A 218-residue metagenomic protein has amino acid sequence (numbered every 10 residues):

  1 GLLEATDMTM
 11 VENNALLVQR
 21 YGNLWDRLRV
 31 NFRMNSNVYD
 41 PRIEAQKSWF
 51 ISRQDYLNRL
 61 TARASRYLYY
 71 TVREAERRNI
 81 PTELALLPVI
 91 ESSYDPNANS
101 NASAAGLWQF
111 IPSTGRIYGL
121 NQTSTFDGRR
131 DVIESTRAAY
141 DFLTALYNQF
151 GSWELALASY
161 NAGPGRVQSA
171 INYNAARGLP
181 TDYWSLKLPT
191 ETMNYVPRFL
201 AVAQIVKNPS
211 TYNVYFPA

Functional and structural regions predicted by a protein language model:
G1-N79: An acidic, Gly/Ser/Thr/Pro-rich helix-cap/linker signature
A45-R59, Y94-A104, Q109-G151, L155 (+1 more regions): Substrate-binding clefts and substrate-entry loops adjacent to catalytic sites of polymer-processing enzymes acting on
T61, S65-V72, L84-L86, W108-G115 (+7 more regions): Extracytoplasmic/secreted envelope proteins and their assembly/folding machinery, especially bacterial periplasmic
N79-P81, S103, T190: Extracellular/periplasmic catalytic domains that process cell-envelope and extracellular macromolecules
I80-P96, A156-N161: Short, functionally critical alpha-helical segments immediately adjacent to catalytic or ligand/cofactor-binding
A98, Q168-A175, K207-S210: Short amphipathic alpha-helical interaction/hinge segments
T190-A218: Primarily N-terminal secretory
